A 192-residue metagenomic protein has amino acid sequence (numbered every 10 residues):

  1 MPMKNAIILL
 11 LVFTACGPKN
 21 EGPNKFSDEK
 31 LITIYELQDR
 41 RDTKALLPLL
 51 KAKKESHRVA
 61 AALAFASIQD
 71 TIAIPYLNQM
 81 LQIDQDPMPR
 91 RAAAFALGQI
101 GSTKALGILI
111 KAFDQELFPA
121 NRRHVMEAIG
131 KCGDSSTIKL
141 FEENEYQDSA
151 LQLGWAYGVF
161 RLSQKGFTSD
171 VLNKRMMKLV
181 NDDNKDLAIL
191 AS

Functional and structural regions predicted by a protein language model:
P2-L9: Sec-dependent signal peptide recognition, specifically the positively charged N-region followed immediately by
L9-L11, E127, I138, E143: Hydrophobic transmembrane signal anchors and adjacent membrane-proximal interface regions, especially in viral
T14-A15: C-terminal motif of bacterial Sec signal peptides marking the signal peptidase cleavage site
P18-K19: Internal, hydrophobic cores of structured domains that mediate oligomerization or house catalytic pockets within large
G22-R40, P48, S56-D70, Q79 (+6 more regions): Structural detector for internal amphipathic alpha-helices that build alpha-solenoid repeat scaffolds
T43, T71-I74, T103-L106, S135-I138: Ankyrin repeat helix-2 register
A45-K53, Y76-D84, I108-E116, L140-D148 (+1 more regions): Alpha-solenoid HEAT/Armadillo-like helical repeat scaffolds in large eukaryotic proteins
